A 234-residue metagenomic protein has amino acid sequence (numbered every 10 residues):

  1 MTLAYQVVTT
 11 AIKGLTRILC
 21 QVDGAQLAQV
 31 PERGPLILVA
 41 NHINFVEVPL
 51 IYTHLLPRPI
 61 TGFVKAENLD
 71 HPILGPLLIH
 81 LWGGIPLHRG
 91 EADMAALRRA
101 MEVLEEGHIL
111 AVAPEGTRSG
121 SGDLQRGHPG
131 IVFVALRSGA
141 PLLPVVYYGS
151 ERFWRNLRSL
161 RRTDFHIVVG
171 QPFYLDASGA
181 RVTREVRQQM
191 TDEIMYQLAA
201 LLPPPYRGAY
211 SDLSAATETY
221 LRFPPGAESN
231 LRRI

Functional and structural regions predicted by a protein language model:
M1-C20, G75-P76, H80-G83: Short hydrophobic helices that act as membrane-entry/anchoring signals
L3-V7, M94-I234: Non-catalytic C-terminal accessory region of glycerolipid acyltransferases and related lyso-lipid remodeling enzymes
V8, D70-L74, R162: Short, glycine/polar-rich helix-capping loops at beta-to-alpha or helix-loop-helix junctions that flank or form
R17, P31-E91: Catalytic core of membrane glycerolipid acyltransferases/transacylases, capturing the structured, soluble-facing
R17-A25, Y148-E151: Short gly/ser/thr-rich secondary-structure transition/capping motifs
D23-R33: Membrane-interface helix-loop junction between the first two transmembrane segments
G24, H71-P72, M94-L97: Structural motif corresponding to alpha-helix initiation and N-cap regions
Q26, N41, V64-K65, A113-P114 (+1 more regions): A secondary-structure boundary/capping signal
